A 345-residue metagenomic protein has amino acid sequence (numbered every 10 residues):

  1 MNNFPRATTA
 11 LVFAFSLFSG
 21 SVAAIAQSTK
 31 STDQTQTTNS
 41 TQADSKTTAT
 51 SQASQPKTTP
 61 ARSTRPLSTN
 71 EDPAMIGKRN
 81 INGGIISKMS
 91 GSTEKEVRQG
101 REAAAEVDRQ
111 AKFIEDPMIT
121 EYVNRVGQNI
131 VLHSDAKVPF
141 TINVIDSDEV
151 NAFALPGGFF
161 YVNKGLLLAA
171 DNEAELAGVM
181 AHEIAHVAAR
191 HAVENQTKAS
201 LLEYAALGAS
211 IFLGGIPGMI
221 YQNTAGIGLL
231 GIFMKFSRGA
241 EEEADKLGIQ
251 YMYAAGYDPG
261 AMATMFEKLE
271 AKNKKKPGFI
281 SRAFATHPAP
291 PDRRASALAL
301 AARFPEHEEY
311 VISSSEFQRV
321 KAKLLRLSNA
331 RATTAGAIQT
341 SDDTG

Functional and structural regions predicted by a protein language model:
M1-T29, Y251: Sec-dependent N-terminal signal peptides
T9, Q27-G345: A Zn2+-metalloprotease active-site environment signal
